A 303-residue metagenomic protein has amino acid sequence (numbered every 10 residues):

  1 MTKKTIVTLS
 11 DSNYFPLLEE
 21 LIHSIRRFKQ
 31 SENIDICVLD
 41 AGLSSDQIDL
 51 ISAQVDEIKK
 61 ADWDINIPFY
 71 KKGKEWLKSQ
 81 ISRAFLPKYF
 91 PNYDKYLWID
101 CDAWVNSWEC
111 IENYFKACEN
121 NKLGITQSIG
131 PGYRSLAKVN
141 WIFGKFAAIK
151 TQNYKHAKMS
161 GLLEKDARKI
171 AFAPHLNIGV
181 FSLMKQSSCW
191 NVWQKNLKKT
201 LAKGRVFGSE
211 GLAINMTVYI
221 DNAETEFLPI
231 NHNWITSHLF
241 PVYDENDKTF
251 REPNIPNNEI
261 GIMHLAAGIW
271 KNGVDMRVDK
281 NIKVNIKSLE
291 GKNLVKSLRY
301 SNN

Functional and structural regions predicted by a protein language model:
M1-N303: Glycosyltransferase catalytic domains, chiefly GT-A lineage
